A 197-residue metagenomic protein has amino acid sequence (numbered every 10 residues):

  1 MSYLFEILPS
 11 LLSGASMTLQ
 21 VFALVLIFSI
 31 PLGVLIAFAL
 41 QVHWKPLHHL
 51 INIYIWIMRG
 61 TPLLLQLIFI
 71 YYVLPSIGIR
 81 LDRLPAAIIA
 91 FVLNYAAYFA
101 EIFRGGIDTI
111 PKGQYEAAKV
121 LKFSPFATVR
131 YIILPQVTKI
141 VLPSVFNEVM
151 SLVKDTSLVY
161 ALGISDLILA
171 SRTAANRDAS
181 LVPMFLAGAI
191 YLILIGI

Functional and structural regions predicted by a protein language model:
M1-I197: Transmembrane alpha-helices and adjacent helix-loop boundaries
